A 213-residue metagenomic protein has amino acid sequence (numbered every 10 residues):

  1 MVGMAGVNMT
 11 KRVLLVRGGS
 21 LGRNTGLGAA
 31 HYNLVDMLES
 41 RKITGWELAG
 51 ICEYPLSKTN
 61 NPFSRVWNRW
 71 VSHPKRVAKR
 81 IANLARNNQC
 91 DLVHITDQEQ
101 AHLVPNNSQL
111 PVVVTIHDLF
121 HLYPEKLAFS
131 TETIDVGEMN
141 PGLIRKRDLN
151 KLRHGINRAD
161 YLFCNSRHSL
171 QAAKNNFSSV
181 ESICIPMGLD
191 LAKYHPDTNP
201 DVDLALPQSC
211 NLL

Functional and structural regions predicted by a protein language model:
R12-L103: Active-site donor-binding segments of glycosyltransferases and PAPS-dependent sulfotransferases
V13, V93, I116-H117, A173 (+1 more regions): Generic structural signal for small/hydrophobic residues in well-ordered secondary structure, especially within
L92-H94, N106-M139: Active-site proximal beta-strand in glycosyltransferases
I95, F163-N165: Short beta-strand scaffold positions
V136-L162: Membrane-proximal helix-turn-helix segments that form the acceptor-binding/catalytic region of lipid-linked
H168, G188: Carbohydrate-associated surface elements
I185: Hydrophobic residues at beta-strand termini and immediately following loops that shape nucleotide-binding pockets
D203-L213: Conserved donor-binding/catalytic core segment of Leloir-type glycosyltransferases
